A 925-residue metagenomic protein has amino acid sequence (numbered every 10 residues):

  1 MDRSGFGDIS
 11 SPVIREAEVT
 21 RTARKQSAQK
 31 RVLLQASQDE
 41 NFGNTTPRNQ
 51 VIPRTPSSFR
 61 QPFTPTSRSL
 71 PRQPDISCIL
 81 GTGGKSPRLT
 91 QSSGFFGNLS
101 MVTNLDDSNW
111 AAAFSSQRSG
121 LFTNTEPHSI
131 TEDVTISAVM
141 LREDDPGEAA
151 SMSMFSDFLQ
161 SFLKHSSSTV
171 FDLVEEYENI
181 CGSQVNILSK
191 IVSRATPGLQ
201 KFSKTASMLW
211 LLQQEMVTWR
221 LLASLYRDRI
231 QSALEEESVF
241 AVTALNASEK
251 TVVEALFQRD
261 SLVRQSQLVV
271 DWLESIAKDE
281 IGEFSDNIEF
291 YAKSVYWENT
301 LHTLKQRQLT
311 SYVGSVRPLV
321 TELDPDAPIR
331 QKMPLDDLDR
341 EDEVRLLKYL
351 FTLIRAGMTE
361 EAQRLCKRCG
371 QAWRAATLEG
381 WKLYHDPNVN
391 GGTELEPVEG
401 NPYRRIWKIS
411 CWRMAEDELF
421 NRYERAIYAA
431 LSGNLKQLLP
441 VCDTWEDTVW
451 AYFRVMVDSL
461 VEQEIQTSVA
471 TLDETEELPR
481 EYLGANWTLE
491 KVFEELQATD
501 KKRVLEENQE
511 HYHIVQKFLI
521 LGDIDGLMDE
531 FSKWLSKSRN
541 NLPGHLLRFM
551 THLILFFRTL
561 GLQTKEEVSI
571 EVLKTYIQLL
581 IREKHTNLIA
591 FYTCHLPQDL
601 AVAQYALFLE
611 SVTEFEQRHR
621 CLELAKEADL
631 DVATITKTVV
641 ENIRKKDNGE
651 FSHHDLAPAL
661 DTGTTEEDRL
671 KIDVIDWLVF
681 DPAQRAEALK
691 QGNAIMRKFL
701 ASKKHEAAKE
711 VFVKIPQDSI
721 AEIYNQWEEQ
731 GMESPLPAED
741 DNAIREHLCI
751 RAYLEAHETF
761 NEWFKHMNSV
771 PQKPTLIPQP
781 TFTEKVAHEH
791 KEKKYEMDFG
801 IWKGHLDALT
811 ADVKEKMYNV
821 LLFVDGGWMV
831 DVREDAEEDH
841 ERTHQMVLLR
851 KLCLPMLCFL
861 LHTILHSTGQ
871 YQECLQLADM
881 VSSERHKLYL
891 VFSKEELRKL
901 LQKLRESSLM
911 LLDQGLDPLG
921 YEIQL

Functional and structural regions predicted by a protein language model:
D2-L319, D326, T448-H545, E728-A756 (+1 more regions): Long, acidic/serine-threonine-rich intrinsically disordered regions with weak helical/coil propensity that act as
L159, S189, S207-W210, A223 (+6 more regions): Amphipathic alpha-helical repeat scaffolds
T205-W210, D336-N388: General structural concept
Q308, Y312-L338, L383-A426, Q617-D647 (+1 more regions): A cross-kingdom feature marking charged/low-complexity
L347, I354-R355, Y423-E623, H653 (+3 more regions): Extended alpha-helical solenoid scaffold regions that build the rod-like backbones of large eukaryotic assemblies
R368-G391, Q598-T613, N725: Short, charge-rich amphipathic alpha-helical segments embedded in non-transmembrane helical bundles/solenoids
K899-L925: Extreme C-terminal disordered tails of eukaryotic proteins encode short linear targeting/docking signals used
